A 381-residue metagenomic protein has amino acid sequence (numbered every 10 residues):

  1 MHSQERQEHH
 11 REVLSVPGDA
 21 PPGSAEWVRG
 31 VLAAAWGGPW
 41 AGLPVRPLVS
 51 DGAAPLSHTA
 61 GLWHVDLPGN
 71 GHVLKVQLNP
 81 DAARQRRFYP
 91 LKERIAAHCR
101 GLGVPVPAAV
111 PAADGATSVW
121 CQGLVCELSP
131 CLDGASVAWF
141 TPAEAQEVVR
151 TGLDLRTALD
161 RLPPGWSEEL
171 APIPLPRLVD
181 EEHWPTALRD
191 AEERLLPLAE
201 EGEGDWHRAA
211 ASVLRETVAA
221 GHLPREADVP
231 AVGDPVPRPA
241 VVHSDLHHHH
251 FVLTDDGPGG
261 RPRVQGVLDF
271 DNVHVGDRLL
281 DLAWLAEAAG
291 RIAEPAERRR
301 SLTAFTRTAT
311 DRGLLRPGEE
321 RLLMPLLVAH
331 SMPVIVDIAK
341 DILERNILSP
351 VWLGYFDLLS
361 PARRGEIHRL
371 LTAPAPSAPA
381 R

Functional and structural regions predicted by a protein language model:
M1-A113, D255-R263, A373-R381: Conserved NTP-binding catalytic cores of kinases and kinase-like/nucleotidyltransferase enzymes across multiple kinase
S3-E5, V16, P174, L178 (+4 more regions): ATP/Mg2+ or Mg2+-diphosphate-binding catalytic cores that bind nucleotide phosphates or diphosphates via glycine-rich
G52-G69, V73-L74, A109, V218-L280 (+1 more regions): Active-site acidic catalytic loop and adjacent metal/ATP-binding pocket of ATP-dependent phosphoryl transfer enzymes
L62, V106-A109, A116, V179-A187 (+2 more regions): Structured catalytic core of nucleotide-sugar glycosyltransferases
L67-S167: ATP-binding pocket architecture of kinase catalytic cores
W139-A209, P239: A cross-family kinase active-site recognition segment
L279-L314, V328-I347: Active-site activation/catalytic loop segments of kinase-like enzymes and analogous catalytic loops in related
L315-L327: All-alpha amphipathic helical-bundle segments outside canonical DNA-binding/catalytic cores that form hydrophobic
